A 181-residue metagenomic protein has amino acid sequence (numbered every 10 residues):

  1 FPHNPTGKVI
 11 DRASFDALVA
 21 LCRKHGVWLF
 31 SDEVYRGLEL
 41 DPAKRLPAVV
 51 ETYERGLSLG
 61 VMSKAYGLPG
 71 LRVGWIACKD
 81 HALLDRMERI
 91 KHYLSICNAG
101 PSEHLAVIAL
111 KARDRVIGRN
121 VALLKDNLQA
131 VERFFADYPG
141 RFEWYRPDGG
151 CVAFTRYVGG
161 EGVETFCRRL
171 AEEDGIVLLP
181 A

Functional and structural regions predicted by a protein language model:
F1-K44: Active-site phosphate-binding strand-loop segment of PLP-dependent enzymes
C22, F135, L170-A171: A generic structural signal for well-ordered alpha-helical segments
G26-W28, R55-L57, V177: Proline-centered loop/turn at the N-terminus of a beta-strand
L29-S31, I96, L178-P180: Hydrophobic residues in well-ordered beta-strands that form the structural core
E51-K125, Q129-F134: Conserved core segment of the aminotransferase class I/II
V107, L123-E132, W144-Y157, V163: Conserved glycine-rich beta-strand-loop-beta hairpin in the small C-terminal domain of fold type I
F142-E143, T155-A181: Conserved C-terminal alpha-helix-loop-beta "cap" of PLP-dependent enzymes that closes/shapes the active-site mouth
